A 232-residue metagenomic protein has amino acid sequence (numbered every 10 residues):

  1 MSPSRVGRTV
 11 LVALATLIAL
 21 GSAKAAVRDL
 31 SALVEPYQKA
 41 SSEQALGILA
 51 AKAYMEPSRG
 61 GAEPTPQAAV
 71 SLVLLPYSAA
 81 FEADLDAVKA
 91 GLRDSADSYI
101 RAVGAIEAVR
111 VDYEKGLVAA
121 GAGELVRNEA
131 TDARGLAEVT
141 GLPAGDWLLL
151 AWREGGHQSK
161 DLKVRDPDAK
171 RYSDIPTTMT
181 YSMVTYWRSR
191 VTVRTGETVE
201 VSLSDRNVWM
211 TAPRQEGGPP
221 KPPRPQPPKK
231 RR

Functional and structural regions predicted by a protein language model:
M1-L11: Bacterial N-terminal signal peptides that target proteins for export
L11-A19: Bacterial N-terminal signal peptides
A25-D112, R153-R232: Primarily secretory-pathway and cell-envelope proteins
G116: Extracytoplasmic
G123-L125: Short, small/polar residue-rich loop motifs at catalytic or cofactor-binding pockets
N128-T131: Short beta-strand segments within Ig-like beta-sandwich modules, predominantly Fibronectin type-III
A133-G141: Short, surface-exposed beta-strand/beta-hairpin micro-motifs centered on an aromatic residue
G145-A151: A short tyrosine-centered beta-strand micro-motif
